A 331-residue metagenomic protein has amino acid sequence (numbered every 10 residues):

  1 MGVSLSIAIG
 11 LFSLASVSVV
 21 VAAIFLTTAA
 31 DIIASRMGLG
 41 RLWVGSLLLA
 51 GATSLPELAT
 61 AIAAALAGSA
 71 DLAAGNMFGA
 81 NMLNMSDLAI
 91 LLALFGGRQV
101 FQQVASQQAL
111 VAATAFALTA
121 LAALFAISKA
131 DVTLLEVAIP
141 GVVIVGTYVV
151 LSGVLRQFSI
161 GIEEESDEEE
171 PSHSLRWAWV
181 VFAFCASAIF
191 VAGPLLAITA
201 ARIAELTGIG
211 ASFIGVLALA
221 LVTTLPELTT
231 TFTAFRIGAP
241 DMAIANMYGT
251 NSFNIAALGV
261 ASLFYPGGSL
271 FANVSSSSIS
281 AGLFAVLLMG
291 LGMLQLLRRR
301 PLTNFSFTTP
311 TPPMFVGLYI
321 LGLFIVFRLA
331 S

Functional and structural regions predicted by a protein language model:
M1-S331: Hydrophobic alpha-helical segments, chiefly the membrane-spanning helices and signal/signal-anchor peptides
